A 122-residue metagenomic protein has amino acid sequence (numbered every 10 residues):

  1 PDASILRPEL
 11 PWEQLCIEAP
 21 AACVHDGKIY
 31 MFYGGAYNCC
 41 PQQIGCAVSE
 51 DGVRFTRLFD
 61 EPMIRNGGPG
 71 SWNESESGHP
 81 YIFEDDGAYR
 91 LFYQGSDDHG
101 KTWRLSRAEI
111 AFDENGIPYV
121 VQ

Functional and structural regions predicted by a protein language model:
P1-Q122: Carbohydrate-active catalytic/glycan-binding domains of CAZyme proteins, especially the secreted or lumenal ectodomains
